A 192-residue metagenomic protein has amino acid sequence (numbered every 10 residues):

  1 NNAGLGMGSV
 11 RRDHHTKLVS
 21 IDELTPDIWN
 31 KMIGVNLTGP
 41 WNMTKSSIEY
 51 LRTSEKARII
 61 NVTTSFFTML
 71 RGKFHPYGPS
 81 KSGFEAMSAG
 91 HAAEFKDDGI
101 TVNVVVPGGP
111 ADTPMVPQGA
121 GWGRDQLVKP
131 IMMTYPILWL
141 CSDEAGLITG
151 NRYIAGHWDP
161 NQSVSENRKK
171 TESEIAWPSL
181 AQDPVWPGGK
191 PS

Functional and structural regions predicted by a protein language model:
L5-G6, R12-D13, K17-P26, R52-G83 (+2 more regions): Catalytic loop of short-chain dehydrogenase/reductase
M7-R11, I100, V104-A120: Short beta-loop-alpha junction of Rossmann-like oxidoreductase domains
E23, D27-N30, M115-M132: Catalytic Tyr-x(3-8)-Lys segment
M43-S47, L51, M87-S88, L140: Hydrophobic positions on the long internal alpha-helix of Rossmann-like NAD(P)-dependent oxidoreductase domains
I60, D98-N103, N151: Rossmann-like NAD(H)/NADP(H) cofactor-binding core
V104-V105, G121-S192: C-terminal helical subdomain
